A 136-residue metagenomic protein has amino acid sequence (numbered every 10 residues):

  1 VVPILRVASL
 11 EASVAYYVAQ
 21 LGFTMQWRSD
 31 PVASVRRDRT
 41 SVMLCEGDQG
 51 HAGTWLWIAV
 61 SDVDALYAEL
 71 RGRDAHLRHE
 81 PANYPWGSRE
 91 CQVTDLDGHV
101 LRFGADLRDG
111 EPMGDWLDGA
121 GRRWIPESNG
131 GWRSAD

Functional and structural regions predicted by a protein language model:
V1-A8, S34-R36, G47-R73, N83 (+2 more regions): Vicinal oxygen chelate
V1-V14, S41, T54-L56, A105-D136: N-terminal beta-strand motif that seeds the catalytic metal site of vicinal oxygen chelate
I4-V42, D48: Core segments of cupin and vicinal oxygen chelate
L21, R73-R78: A common structural junction motif
A33, P85-W86, D106-G110: A short acidic/small-residue loop/turn micro-motif
